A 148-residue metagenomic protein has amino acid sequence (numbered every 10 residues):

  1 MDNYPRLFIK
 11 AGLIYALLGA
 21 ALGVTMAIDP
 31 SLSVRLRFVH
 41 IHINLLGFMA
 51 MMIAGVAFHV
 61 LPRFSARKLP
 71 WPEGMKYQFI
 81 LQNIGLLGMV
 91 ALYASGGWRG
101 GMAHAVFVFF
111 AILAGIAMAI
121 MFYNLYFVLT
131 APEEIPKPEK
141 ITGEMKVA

Functional and structural regions predicted by a protein language model:
M1-A148: Hydrophobic alpha-helical transmembrane segments of multi-pass integral membrane proteins
